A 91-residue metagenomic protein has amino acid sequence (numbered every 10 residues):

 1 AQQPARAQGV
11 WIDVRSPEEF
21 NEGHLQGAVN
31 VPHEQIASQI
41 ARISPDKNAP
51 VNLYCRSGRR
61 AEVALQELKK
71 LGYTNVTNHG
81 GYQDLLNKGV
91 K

Functional and structural regions predicted by a protein language model:
Q2-V10, P17-P50, R59-K91: Rhodanese-like catalytic fold shared by cysteine-dependent sulfurtransferases and DSP/PTP-type phosphatases
C55: Short cysteine clusters
